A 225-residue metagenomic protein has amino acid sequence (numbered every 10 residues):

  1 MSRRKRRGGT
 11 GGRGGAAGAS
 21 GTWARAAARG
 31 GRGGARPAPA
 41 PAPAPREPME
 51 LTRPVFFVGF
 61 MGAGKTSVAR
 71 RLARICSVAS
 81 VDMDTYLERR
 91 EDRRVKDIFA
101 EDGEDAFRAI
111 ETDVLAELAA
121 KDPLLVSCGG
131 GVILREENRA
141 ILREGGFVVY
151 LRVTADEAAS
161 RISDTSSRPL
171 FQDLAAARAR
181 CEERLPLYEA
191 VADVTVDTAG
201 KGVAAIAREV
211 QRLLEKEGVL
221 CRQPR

Functional and structural regions predicted by a protein language model:
S2-G9, R13-G15, W23-R25, R29-R32 (+8 more regions): NTP-dependent small-molecule kinase module
F57: Hydrophobic anchor at the beta1->P-loop junction of P-loop NTPases
F60: P-loop (Walker A) phosphate-binding loop of NTP-binding proteins
T66: Walker A/P-loop
V81-I141, L187: ATP-dependent small-molecule kinase phosphotransfer cores that center on conserved nucleotide phosphate-binding segments
E91, F99, E111, A119 (+5 more regions): Short, flexible helix/strand-to-coil boundary loops that buttress conserved ligand/catalytic motifs in alpha/beta
G130-V132, T154-D156, K201-G202: Short glycine-rich anion-binding loops that position phosphate/pyrophosphate groups of nucleotides and phosphorylated
E144-L187: A glycine- and Lys/Arg-enriched "phosphate-lid" helix/loop adjacent to the NTP-binding pocket of small-molecule kinases
